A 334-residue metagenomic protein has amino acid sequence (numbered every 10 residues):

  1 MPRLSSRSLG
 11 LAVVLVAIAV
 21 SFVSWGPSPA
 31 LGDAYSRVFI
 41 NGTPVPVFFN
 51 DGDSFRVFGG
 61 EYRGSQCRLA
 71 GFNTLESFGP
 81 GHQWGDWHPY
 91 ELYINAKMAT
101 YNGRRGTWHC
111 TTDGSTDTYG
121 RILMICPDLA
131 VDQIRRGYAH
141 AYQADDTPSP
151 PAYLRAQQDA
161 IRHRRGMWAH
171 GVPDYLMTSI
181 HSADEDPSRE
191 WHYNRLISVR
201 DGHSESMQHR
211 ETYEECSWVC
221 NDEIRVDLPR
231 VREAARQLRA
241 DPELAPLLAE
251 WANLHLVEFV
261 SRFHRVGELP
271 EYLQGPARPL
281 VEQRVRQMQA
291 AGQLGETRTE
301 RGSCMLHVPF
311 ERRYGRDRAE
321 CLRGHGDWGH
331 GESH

Functional and structural regions predicted by a protein language model:
P2-V13: Bacterial N-terminal signal peptides that target proteins for export
A12-S24: Bacterial N-terminal signal peptides
W25-H334: Small beta-barrel nucleic-acid-binding modules, primarily SNase/OB-fold domains and secondarily Tudor-like barrels
